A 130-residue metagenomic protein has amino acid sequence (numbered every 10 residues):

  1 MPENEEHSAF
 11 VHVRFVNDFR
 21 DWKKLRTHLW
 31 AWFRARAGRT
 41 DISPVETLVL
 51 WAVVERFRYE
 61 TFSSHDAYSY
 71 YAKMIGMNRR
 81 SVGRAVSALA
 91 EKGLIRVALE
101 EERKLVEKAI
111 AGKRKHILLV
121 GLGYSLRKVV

Functional and structural regions predicted by a protein language model:
M1-S81, K104: Short recognition helix of helix-turn-helix/winged-helix DNA-binding domains
R79-V130: Winged-helix/helix-turn-helix nucleic-acid-interaction surface
